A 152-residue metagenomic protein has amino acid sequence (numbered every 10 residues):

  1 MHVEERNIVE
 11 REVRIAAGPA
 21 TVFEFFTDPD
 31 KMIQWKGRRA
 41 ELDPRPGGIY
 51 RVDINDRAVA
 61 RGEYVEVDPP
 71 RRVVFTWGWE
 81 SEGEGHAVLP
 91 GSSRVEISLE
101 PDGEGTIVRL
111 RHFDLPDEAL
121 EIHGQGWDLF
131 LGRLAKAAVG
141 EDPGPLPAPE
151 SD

Functional and structural regions predicted by a protein language model:
M1-E10: Short acidic N-proximal helix/loop "leader" segments that mark the beginning of a domain or an inter-domain linker
E4, D114-D152: A conserved amphipathic terminal alpha-helix motif
E10-R11, A17, T21, D30-E63 (+2 more regions): Short beta-edge strand/loop motif at the mouth of beta-sheet-based domains
I15, H112-D114: Hydrophobic beta-strand positions in extracellular immunoglobulin-like domains
V22, M32, Y50, Y64 (+4 more regions): Hydrophobic pocket/interface hotspot
F25-F26, V67: Conserved catalytic core of Hanks-type protein kinase domains
T27-D28, G132: Solvent-exposed alpha-helix faces
I33-Q34, R38-D43, R57-G103, I107 (+1 more regions): Hydrophobic-ligand binding "helix-grip"
